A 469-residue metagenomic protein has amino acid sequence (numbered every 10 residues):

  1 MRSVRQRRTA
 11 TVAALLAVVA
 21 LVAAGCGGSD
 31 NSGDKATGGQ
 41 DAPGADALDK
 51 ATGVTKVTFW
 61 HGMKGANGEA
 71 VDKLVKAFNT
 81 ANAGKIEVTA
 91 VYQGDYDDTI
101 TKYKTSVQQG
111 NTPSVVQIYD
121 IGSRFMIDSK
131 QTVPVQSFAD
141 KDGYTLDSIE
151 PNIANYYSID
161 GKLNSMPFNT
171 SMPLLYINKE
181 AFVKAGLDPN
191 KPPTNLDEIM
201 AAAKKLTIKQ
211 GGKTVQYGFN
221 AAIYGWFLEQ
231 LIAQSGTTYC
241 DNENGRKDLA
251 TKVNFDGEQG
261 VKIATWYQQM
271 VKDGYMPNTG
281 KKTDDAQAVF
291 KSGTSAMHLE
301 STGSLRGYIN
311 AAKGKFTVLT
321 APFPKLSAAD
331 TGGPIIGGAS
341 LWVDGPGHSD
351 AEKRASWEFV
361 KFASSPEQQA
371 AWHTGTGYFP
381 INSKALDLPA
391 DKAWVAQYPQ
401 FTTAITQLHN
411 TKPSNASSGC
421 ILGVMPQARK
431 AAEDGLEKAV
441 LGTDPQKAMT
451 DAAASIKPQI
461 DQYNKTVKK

Functional and structural regions predicted by a protein language model:
R2, V183, T411-K469: Conserved C-terminal helix/tail region of periplasmic/extracytoplasmic solute-binding proteins
G53, A185, T265, Q269-M276 (+1 more regions): Extracytoplasmic/periplasmic substrate-recognition and gating elements
A77, A81-I149, K184-G186, K191 (+5 more regions): Extracytoplasmic "Venus flytrap"/periplasmic binding protein-like
T105-S106, T112-S114, T145-F182, Y217 (+3 more regions): A structural signal for short loop-to-beta-strand junctions that line the ligand-binding cleft of periplasmic/secreted
D120-L174, Q230-Q234, L319-A321, K468: Hinge/lid segment of periplasmic solute-binding proteins
I159-F168, P173, V183, D197-K252 (+1 more regions): Extracytoplasmic/periplasmic solute-binding protein
A202-K204, R246-T279: Glycine-centered hinge/linker elements that transmit conformational signals in sensory and ligand-binding systems
A321-P322, T374-Q427, A431, K465-K469: Long, aromatic- and glycine/proline-rich binding clefts that accommodate carbohydrate-like moieties
